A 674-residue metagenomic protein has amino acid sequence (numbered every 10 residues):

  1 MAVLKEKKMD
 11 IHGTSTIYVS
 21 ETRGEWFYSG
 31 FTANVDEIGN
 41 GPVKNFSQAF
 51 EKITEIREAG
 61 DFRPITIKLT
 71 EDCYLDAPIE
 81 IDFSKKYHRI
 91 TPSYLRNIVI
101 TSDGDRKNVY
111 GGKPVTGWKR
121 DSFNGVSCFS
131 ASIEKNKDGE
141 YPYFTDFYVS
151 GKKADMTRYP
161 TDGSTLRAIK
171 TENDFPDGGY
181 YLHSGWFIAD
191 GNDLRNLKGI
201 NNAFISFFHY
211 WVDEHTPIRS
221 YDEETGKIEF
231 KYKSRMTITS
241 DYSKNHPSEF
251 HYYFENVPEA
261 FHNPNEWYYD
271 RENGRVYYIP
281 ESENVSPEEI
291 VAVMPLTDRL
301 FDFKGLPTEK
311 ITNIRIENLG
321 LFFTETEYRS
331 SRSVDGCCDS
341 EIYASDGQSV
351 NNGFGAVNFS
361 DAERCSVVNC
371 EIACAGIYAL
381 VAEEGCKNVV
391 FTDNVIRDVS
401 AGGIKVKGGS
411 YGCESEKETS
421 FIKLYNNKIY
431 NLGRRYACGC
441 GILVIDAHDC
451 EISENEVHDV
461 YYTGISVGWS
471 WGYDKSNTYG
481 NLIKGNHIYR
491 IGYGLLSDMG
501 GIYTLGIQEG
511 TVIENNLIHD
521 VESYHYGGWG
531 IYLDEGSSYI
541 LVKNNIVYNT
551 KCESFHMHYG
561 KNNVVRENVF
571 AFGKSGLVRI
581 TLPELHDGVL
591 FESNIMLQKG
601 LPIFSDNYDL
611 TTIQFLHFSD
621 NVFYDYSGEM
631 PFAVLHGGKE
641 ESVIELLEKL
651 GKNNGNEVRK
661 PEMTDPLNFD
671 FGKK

Functional and structural regions predicted by a protein language model:
E6-T14, Y18-D361, S366, G412-C413 (+1 more regions): Extracellular polysaccharide-degrading/modifying enzymes targeting complex plant/algal/animal polysaccharides
S15, R63-I65, A77, R96-I98 (+22 more regions): The right-handed parallel beta-helix/beta-solenoid scaffold, focusing on the short coil/turn and N-cap positions
K68, E80, V99-T101, Y110 (+21 more regions): Extracellular beta-strand solenoid repeats
P78-I79, D298, E325-S331, F354 (+11 more regions): Short glycine/acidic-rich loop motifs that flank beta-strands on beta-rich extracellular proteins
K152-D155, Y159-T161, E327, E535-S537 (+1 more regions): Extracellular beta-rich repeat passengers
S234-N245, S282-E309, F322-E325, G336-C338 (+9 more regions): Beta-propeller domains
T312-F323, E363-C374, C386-A401, E414-G433 (+7 more regions): Right-handed parallel beta-helix
S331-E341, S349, C374, E383-N388 (+2 more regions): N-terminal catalytic cores of secreted or lumenal carbohydrate-active enzymes
